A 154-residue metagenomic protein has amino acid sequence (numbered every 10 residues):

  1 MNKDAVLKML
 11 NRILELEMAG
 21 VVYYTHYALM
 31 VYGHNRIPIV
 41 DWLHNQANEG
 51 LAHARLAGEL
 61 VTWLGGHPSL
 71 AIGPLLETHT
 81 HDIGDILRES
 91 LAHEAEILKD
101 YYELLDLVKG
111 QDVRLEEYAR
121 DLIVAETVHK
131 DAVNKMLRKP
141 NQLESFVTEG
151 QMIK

Functional and structural regions predicted by a protein language model:
M1-K154: Iron-associated oxidoreductase/ferritin-like identity signal
